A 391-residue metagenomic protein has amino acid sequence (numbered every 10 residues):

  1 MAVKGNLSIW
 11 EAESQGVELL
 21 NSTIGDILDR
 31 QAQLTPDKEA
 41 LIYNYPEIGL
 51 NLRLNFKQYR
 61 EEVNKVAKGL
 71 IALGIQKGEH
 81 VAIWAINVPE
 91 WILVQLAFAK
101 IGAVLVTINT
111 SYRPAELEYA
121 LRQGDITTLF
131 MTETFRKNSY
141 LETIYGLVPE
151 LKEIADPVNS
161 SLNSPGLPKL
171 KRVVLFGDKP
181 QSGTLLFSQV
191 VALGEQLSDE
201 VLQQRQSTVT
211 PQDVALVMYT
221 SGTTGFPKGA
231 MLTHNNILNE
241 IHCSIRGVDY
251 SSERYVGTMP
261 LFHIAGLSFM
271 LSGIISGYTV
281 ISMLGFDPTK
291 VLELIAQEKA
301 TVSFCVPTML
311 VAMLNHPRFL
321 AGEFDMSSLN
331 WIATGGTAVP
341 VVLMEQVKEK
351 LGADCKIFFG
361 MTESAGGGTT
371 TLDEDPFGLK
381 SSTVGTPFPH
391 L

Functional and structural regions predicted by a protein language model:
M1-L54, Q58-L73, K77, R122 (+3 more regions): N-lobe entry segment of adenylate-forming
P36-E39, G166-L170, L175, P180-Q181 (+3 more regions): Conserved pre-ATP/AMP-binding loop-to-beta segment of ANL
D37, L41-L96, R113-E118, L186-E195 (+1 more regions): Conserved AMP-binding/adenylate-forming core of the ANL superfamily
R53-K57, S207-T210, A215-N239: Conserved AMP-binding A3 loop
R60-K65, L197, P211, A230-S251 (+3 more regions): Conserved structural elements of the adenylate-forming
I101-L193: Structural core segment of the AMP-binding/adenylate-forming
V191-A192, I275, A300-C305, L314-L379: Gly/Ser/Thr-rich phosphate-binding loop
L238-R254, F262-V302, H316-F319: Conserved AMP-binding/adenylation subdomain of ANL enzymes
